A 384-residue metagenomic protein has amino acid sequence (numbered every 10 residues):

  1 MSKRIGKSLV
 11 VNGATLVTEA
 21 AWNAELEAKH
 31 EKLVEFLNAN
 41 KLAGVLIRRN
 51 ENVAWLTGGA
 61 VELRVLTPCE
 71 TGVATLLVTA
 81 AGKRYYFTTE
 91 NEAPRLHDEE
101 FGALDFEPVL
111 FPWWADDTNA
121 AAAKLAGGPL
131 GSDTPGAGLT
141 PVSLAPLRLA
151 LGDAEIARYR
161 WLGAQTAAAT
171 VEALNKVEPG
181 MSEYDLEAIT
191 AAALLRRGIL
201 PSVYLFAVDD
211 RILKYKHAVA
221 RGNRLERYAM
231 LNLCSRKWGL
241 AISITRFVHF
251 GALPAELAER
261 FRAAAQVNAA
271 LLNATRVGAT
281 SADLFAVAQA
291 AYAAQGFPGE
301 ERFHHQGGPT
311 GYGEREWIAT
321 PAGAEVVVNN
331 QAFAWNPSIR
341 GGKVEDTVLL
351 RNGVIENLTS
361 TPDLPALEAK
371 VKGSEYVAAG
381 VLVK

Functional and structural regions predicted by a protein language model:
M1-K384: Active-site neighborhoods and metal-handling regions in enzymes and metal-associated proteins
